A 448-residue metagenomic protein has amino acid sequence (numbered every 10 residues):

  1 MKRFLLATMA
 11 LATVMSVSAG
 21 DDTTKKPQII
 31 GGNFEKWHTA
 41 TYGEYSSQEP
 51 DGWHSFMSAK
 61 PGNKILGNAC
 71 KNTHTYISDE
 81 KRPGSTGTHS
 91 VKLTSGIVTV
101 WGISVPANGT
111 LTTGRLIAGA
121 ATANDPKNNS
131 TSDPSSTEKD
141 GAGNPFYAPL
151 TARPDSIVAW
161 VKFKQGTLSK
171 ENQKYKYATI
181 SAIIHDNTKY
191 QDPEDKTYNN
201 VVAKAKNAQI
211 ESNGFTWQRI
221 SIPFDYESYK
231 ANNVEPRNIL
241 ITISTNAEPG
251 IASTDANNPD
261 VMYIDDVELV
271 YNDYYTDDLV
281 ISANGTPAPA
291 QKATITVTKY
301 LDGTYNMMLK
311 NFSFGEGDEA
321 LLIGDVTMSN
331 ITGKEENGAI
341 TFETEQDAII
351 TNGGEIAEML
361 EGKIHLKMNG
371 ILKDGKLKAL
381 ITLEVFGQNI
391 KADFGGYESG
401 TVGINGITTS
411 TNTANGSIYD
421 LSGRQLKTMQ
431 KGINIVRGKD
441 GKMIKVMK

Functional and structural regions predicted by a protein language model:
M1-K25: Bacterial Sec-dependent N-terminal signal peptides
M1-R3, I435-K448: C-terminal tail/sorting-segment detector
G20, A142, D260-L279, P287 (+2 more regions): Edge beta-strand at a domain terminus
G20-P154, K176-D186, Q191-N272: Aromatic (Trp/Tyr/Phe) and Gly/Pro-enriched flexible surface segments
T112-N129, E343-G400: Beta-sheet ligand-binding and adhesion/scaffold domains
F163-Y175, T188-Q191, G315-G317: Extended, low-complexity, turn-rich repeat/linker tracts enriched in Gly/Pro/Ser/Thr and Asp/Glu that occur
A288-L366: Predominantly extracellular/secreted and cell-surface proteins with exposed, flexible low-complexity segments
E398-Q425: Residue-level detector of functionally pivotal "anchor" positions at catalytic/ligand-binding pockets or at interdomain
